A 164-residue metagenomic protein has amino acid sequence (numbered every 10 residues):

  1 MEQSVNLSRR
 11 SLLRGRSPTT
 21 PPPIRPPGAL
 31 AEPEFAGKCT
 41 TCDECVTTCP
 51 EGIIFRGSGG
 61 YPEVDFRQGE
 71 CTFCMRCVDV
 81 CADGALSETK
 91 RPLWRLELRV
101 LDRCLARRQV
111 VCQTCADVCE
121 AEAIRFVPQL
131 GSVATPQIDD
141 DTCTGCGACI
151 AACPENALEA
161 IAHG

Functional and structural regions predicted by a protein language model:
M1-G164: Non-ligating segments of multi-cofactor redox enzymes
